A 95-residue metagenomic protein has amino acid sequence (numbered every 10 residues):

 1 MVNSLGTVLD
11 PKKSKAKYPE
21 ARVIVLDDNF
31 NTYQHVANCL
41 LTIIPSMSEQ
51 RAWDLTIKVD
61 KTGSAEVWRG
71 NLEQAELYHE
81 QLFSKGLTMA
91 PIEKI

Functional and structural regions predicted by a protein language model:
M1-I95: Terminal domain-initiation and capping elements
